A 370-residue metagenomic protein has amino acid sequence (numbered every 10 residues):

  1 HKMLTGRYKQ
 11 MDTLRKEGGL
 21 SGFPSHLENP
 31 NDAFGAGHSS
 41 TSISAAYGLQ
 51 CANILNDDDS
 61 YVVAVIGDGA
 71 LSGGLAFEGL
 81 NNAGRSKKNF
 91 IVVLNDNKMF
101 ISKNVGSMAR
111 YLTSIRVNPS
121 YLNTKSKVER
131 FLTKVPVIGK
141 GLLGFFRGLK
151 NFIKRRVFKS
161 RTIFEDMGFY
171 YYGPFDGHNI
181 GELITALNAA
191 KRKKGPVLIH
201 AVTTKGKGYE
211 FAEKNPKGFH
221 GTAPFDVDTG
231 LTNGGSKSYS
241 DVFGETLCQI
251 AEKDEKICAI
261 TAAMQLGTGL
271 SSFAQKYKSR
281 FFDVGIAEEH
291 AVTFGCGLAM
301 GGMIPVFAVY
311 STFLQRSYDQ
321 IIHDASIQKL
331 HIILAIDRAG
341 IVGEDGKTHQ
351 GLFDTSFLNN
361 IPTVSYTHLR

Functional and structural regions predicted by a protein language model:
H1-S86, K256-I257, T261-A262, L270-S271: Cofactor-binding active-site loop characterized by glycine-rich and histidine/acidic residues
H1-T5, L71-L80, S102-S107, T113 (+7 more regions): Short acidic, glycine/serine/threonine-rich loops at helix termini
M11-T13, S86-N97, I327-R338: A glycine-rich helix N-cap at a beta->alpha junction
F34-G35, D58-G73, F90-V93, I257-I260 (+3 more regions): A short, small-residue-rich loop immediately preceding and capping a beta-strand
L75-N95, L112-S114, I304: A short alpha/beta connector and helix-capping loop motif
N97-V242: Long, well-ordered, tryptophan-enriched scaffold segments
T203-K205, Y209-L314, S326-I327: Non-catalytic terminal/interface segments that mediate subunit docking, oligomerization, and allosteric communication
T367-H368: Conserved small/polar residues in nucleotide/adenosyl-binding loops
